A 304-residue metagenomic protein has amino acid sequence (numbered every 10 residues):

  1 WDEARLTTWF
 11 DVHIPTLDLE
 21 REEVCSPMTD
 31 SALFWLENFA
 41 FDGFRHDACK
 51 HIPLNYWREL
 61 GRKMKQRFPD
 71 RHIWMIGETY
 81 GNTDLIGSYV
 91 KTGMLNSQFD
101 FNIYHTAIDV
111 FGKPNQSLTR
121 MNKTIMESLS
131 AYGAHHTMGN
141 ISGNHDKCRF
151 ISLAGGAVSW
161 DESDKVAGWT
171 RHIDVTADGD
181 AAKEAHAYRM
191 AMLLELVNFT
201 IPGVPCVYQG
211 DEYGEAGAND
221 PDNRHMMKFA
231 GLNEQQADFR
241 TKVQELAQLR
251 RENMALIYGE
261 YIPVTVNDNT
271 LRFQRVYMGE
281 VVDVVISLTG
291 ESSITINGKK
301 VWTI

Functional and structural regions predicted by a protein language model:
F10-S26, D42-I52, A107-Q116, H172-A187 (+1 more regions): The substrate-binding groove and active-site-proximal loops of carbohydrate-active enzymes, especially glycoside
E20-N38, R189-V197: Short, acidic/polar
S31-L33, E37-I141, V197, G214-E245 (+4 more regions): Active-site-proximal helices and loops of the catalytic beta/alpha 8
V90, G139-I173, E195-Q235: Aromatic/acidic polysaccharide-binding cleft in carbohydrate-active enzymes
M192, T200, D220-P221, D268-L271 (+1 more regions): Substrate-binding and catalytic surfaces of secreted/luminal carbohydrate-active proteins
L256-E280: Surface beta-strand/loop "capping" patches
D283-L288: Asparagine-centered strand-capping/turn motif at beta-strand->loop junctions
W302-I304: Intrinsically disordered, low-complexity Pro/Gly/Ser/Thr-rich segments with frequent PxxP/GP/PP motifs and embedded
